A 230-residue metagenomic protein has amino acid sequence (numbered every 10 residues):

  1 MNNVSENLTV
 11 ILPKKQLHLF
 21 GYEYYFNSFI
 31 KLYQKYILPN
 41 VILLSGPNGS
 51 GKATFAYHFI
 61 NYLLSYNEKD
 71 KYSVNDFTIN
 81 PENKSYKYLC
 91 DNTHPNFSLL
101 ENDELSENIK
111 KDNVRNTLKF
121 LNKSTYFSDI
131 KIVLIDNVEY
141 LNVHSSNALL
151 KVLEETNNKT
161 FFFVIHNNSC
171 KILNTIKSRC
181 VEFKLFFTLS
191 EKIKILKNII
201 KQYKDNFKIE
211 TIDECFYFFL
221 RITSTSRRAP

Functional and structural regions predicted by a protein language model:
M1-I135, F161-F163: P-loop/Walker A NTP-binding region and its immediately flanking N-terminal helices in P-loop NTPase folds
T9-Q16, F20-E23, N27, S98-A229: Non-catalytic interfacial helical region
